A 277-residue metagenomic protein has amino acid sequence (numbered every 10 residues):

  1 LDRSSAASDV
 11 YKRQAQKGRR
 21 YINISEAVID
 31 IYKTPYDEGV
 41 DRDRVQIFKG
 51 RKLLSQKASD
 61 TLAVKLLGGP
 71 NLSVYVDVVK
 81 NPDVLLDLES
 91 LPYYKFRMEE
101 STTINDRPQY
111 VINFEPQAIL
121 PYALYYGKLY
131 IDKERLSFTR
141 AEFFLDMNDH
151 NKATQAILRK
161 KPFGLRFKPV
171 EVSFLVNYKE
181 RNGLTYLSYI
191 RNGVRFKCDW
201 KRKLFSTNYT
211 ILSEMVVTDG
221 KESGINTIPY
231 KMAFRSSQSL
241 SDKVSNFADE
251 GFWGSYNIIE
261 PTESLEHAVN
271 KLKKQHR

Functional and structural regions predicted by a protein language model:
L1-Y93, N105, L158, F163-R277: Surface-exposed, low-complexity/disordered segments and acidic/polar micro-motifs at processing/linker regions
V74, P82-K133, S137-L145, K179-E180 (+1 more regions): Extended beta-strand-rich segments in extracellular/periplasmic secretory proteins, especially within noncatalytic
P121-A123, H150, D199: Intrinsically disordered, low-complexity acidic/polar segments
L145-M147, V194: A short acidic/small-residue loop/turn micro-motif
N151-R159: Solvent-exposed beta-strand/loop surfaces of large extracellular or lumenal domains
